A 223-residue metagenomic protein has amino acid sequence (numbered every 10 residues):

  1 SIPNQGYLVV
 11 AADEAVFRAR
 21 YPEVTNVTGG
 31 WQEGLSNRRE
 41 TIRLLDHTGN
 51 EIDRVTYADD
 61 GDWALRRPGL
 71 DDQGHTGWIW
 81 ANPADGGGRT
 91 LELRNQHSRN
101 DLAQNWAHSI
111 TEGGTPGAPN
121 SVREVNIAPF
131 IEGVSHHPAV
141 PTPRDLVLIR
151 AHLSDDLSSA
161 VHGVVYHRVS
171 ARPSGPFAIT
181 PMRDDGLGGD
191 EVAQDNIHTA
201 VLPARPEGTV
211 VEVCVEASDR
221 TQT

Functional and structural regions predicted by a protein language model:
S1-L148, H152, T209, V213-E216 (+1 more regions): Intrinsically disordered, low-complexity linkers and terminal tails enriched in Ser/Thr/Pro/Gly with interspersed basic
Y7, P22-N26, G188-V201: Aromatic sugar-binding surface patches on proteins that engage polysaccharides or sugar-phosphate polymers
T41-R43, H162-Y166, P181: Beta-strand signatures of extracellular beta-sandwich domains
H152-S159, A171, D219: Extracellular acidic, Ser/Thr/Pro-rich low-complexity tracts
A160-V169, V211-V213: Beta-strand-rich binding/interaction modules
S170-P176: Short aromatic-acidic-glycine turn motif
F177-D190: Solvent-exposed serine/threonine-rich low-complexity stretches and specific carbohydrate-binding patches
P203-G208: Short, surface-exposed loop/turn segments at beta-strand-coil junctions that are enriched for proline with nearby
